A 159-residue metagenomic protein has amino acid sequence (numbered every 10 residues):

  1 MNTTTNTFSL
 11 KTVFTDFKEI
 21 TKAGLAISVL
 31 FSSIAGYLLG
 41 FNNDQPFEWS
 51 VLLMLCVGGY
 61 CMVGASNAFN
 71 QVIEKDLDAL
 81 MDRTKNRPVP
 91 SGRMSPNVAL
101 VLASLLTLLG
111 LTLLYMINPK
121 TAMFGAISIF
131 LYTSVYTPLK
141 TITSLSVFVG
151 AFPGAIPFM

Functional and structural regions predicted by a protein language model:
M1-D16: Short, Lys/Arg-rich, polar N-terminal cytosolic tail immediately upstream of the first transmembrane signal-anchor
F14-I20, V89: A short amphipathic helical element positioned immediately N-terminal to and/or at the very start of a transmembrane
K22-S28, S95-L102, G150: Select subsegments of transmembrane alpha-helices in polytopic membrane proteins, especially boundary-proximal
F31-A35, R87-P90, V149-M159: Small-residue-rich segments of transmembrane alpha-helices in multi-pass membrane proteins, especially helix faces
F31-L39, D44-K75, R83, T107 (+2 more regions): Membrane-embedded alpha-helical segments that form the functional core of polytopic membrane enzymes, especially those
L38-N42, Y115-I117, P138-L139: Helix-loop junctions at the membrane-solvent interface of multi-pass transporters, primarily the C-terminal
K75, R83-M123: Multi-pass membrane catalytic core of lipid/isoprenoid biosynthesis enzymes
L131-L145: C-terminal ends of transmembrane helices
